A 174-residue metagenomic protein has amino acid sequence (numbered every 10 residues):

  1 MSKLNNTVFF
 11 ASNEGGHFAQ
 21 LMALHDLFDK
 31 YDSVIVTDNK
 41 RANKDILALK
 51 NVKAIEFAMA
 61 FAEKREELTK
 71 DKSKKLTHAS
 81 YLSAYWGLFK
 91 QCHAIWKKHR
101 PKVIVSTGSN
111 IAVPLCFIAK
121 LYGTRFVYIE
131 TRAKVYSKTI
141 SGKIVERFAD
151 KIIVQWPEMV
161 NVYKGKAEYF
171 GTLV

Functional and structural regions predicted by a protein language model:
S2-V8: Extreme N-terminal starter segment of soluble prokaryotic enzymes
K3, H93-V103, V113-V127, K143-I144: Glycosyltransferases and closely related glycan-assembly transferases that use nucleotide-activated donors
F9-E14, D32-A84, E158, F170: Conserved nucleotide-sugar phosphate-binding/catalytic loop shared by glycosyltransferases and other
H17-D29: Short amphipathic alpha-helix
A54, V103, D150-K151: Well-ordered beta-strand positions
K74-K102: An amphipathic, basic-hydrophobic alpha-helix
T107-I111: Short His-centered aromatic/hydrophobic patch
T124-V174: Active-site-proximal region of nucleotide-activated glycan assembly enzymes, centered on histidine/acidic-rich loops
